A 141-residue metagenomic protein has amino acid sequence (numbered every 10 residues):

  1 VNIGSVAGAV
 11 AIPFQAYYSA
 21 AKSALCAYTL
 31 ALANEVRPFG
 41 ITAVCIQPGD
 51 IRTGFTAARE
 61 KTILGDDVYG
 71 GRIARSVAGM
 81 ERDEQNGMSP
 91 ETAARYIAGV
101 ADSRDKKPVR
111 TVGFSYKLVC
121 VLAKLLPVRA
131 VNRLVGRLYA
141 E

Functional and structural regions predicted by a protein language model:
N2: Rossmann-fold scaffold of SDR-type NAD(P)-dependent oxidoreductases
S5: Residue(s) in the substrate-gating loop at a strand-loop-helix junction that position the organic substrate next
V10, A31-T42: Active-site-adjacent segment of SDR/Rossmann-fold oxidoreductases
V10-A16: Active-site loop immediately N-terminal to the catalytic Tyr-X3-Lys motif of short-chain dehydrogenase/reductase
A16, A24-A27: Conserved cofactor-binding/catalytic machinery of classical short-chain dehydrogenase/reductase
A21: Active-site helix of classical SDR
P38-K107: SDR active-site lid
P108-C120: Short-chain dehydrogenase/reductase
